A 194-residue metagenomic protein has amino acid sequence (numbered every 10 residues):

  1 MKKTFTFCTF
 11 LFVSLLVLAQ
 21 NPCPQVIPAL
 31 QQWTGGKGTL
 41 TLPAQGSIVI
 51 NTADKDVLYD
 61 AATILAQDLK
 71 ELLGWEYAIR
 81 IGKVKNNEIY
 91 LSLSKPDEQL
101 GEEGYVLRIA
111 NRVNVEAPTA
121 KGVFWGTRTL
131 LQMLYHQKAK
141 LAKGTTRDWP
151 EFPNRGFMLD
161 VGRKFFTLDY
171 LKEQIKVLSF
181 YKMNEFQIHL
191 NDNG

Functional and structural regions predicted by a protein language model:
M1-P24: Bacterial Sec-dependent N-terminal signal peptides
A19-P150, R155: Acidic, contiguous N-terminal accessory segments
N51-A53, D160-G162, N191: Short strand-loop junctions, especially beta-strand C-caps/beta-turns that link beta-sheets to coils or alpha-helices
D68, V177-F180: Alpha-helical scaffold elements within enzyme catalytic domains, especially in hydrolases
A117, G156-L168: The substrate-binding groove and active-site-proximal loops of carbohydrate-active enzymes, especially glycoside
N154-M158, E185-Q187: Structural preference for beta-strand elements that scaffold enzyme active sites
F165-L178: Short, acidic/polar
Y181-G194: Aromatic-lined carbohydrate-binding/catalytic grooves of carbohydrate-active enzymes
